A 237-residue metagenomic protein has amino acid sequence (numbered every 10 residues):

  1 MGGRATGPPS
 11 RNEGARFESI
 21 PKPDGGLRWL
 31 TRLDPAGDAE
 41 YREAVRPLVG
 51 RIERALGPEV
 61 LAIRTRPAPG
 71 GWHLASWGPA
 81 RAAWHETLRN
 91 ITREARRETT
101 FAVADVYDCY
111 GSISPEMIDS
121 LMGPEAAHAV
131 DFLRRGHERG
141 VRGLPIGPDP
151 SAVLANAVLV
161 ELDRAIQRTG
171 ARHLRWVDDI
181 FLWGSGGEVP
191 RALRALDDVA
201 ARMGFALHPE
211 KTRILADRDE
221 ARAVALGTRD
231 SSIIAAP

Functional and structural regions predicted by a protein language model:
M1-G26: Non-catalytic, polymerase-adjacent accessory regions of viral genome-replication enzymes
N12-A15, A55-L56, H128-F132: Short, flexible active-site-proximal loops enriched in glycine and acidic residues
F17-E43, E59-S76, G136-N156: Short, conserved non-catalytic motifs in the polymerase core
R32-I52, Y110-I113, A206: Internal hydrophobic scaffold segments of catalytic domains
Y41, V45-V103: Active-site-proximal segment of RNA-dependent polymerases
A75-V177, F181-V199, M203-E210, I214-L215 (+2 more regions): Conserved polymerase palm-domain catalytic core
A225: PAPS-dependent sulfotransferase catalytic core
T228-R229: Catalytic "initiation/cleavage/transfer" segments centered on a nucleophilic residue and adjacent nucleic-acid-engaging
